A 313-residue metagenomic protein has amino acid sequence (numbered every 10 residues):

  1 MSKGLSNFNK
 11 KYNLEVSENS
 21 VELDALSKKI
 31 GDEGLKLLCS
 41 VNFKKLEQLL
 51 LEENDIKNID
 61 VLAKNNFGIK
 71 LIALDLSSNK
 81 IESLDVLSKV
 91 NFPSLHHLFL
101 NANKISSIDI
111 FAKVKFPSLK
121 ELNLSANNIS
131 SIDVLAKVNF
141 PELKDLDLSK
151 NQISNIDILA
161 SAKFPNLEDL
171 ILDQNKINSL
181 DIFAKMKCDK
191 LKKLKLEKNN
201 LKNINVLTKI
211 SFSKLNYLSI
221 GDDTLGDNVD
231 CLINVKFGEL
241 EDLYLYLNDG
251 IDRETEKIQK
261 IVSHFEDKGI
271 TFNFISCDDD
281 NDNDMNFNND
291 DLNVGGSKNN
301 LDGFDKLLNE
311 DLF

Functional and structural regions predicted by a protein language model:
S2, S20, A25, L215-S219 (+2 more regions): C-terminal capping region of solenoid repeat domains
K3-G4, N13-N58: LRR N-terminal entry segment and analogous cap-like coil->beta motifs
V21-A25, L46-L51, I72-L76, H96-L100 (+6 more regions): Conserved hydrophobic beta-strand positions in leucine-rich repeat
K28, N54, N79, N103 (+6 more regions): Conserved "Asn-ladder"/turn position within leucine-rich repeats
L35-N42, D60-G68, D85-F92, D109-F116 (+6 more regions): A structural signal for leucine-rich repeat
D60, D75, D85, H97 (+14 more regions): Asp/Glu-rich intrinsically disordered low-complexity tracts
S149, E168-Q174, S179-K187, L191-I210 (+1 more regions): Eukaryotic tandem repeat interaction scaffolds
